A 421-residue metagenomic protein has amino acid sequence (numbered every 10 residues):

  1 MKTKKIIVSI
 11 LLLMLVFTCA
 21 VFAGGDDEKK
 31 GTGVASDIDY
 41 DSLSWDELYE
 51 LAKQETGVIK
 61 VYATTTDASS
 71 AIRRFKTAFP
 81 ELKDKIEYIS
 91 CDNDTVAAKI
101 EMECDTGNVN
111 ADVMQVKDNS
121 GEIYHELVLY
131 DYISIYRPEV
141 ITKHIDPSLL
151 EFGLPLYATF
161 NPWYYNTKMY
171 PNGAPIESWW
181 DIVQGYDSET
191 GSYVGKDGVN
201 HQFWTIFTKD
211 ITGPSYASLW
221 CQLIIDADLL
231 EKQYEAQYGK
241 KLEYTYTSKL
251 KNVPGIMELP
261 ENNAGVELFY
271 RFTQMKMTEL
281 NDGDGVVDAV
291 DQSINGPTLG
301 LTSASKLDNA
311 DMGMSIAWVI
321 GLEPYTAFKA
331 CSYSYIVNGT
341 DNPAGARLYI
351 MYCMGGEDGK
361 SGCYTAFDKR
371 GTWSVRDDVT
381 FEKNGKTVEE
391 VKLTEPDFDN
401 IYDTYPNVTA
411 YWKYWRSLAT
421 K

Functional and structural regions predicted by a protein language model:
M1-E55, K421: Short, low-complexity disordered leader/linker segments with a strong preference for bacterial N-terminal type II
K30, S36-D41, D46, E389-K421: Conserved C-terminal helix/tail region of periplasmic/extracytoplasmic solute-binding proteins
E50-G57, K76-E81, E101, D105 (+11 more regions): Sec-exported extracytoplasmic/periplasmic mature domains
K53-Q54, T106-V109, V128, S148 (+6 more regions): Extracellular/periplasmic catalytic domains that process cell-envelope and extracellular macromolecules
K60-K76, E87-E101, V109-G285: Extracytoplasmic ligand-binding site segments that recognize negatively charged/polar headgroups
E103-V113, N295-L301: Periplasmic binding protein-like
E261-E267, M275-G339, V379-N384: Extracytoplasmic/periplasmic substrate-binding proteins
A327, S332-I401: Mature extracytoplasmic/periplasmic domains
